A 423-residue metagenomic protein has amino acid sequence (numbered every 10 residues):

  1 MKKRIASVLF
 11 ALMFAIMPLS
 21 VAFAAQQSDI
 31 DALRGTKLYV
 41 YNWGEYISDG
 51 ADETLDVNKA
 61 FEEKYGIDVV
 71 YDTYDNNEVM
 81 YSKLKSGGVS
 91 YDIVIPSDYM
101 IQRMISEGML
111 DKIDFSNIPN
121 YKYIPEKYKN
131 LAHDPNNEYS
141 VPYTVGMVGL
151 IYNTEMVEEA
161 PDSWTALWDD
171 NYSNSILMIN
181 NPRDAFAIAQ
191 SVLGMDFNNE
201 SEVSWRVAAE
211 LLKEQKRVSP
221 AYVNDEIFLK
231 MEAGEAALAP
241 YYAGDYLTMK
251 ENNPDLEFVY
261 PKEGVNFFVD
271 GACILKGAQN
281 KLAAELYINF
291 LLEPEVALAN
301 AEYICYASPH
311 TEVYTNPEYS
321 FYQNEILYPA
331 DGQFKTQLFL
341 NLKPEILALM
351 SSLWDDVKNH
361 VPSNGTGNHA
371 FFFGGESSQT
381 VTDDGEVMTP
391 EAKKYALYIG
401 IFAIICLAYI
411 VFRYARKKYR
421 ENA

Functional and structural regions predicted by a protein language model:
R4-F23, L397-Y414: Sec-dependent N-terminal signal peptides of Gram-positive bacterial secreted proteins and lipoproteins
Q27-R103: Early extracytoplasmic/lumenal segment of secretory-pathway proteins
Y41-T54, S90-E235: Extracytoplasmic ligand-binding site segments that recognize negatively charged/polar headgroups
M80-Y81, I101, W164, I227-K230 (+3 more regions): Short, hydrophobic alpha-helical packing/hinge segments within bilobed ligand-binding/sensory domains
I101-R103, E232, L238-D255: A ligand-binding cleft/hinge motif common to bilobed small-molecule-binding domains
G146, W205-E214, N252-K276: Periplasmic-binding protein-like
D270, L275-Q337, Y409: Mature extracytoplasmic/periplasmic domains
G332-E421: Conserved C-terminal helix/tail region of periplasmic/extracytoplasmic solute-binding proteins
